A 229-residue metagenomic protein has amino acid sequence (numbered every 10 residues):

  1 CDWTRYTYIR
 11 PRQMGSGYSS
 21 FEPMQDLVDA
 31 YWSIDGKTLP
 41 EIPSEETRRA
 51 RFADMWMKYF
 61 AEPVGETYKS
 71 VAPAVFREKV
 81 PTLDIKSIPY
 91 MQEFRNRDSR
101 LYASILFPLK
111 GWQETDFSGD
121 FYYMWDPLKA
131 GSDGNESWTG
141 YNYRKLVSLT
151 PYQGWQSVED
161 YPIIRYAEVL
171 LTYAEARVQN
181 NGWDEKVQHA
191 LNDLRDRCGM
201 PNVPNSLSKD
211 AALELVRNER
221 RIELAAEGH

Functional and structural regions predicted by a protein language model:
C1-H229: Acidic/polar-rich alpha-helix caps and helix-coil junctions
